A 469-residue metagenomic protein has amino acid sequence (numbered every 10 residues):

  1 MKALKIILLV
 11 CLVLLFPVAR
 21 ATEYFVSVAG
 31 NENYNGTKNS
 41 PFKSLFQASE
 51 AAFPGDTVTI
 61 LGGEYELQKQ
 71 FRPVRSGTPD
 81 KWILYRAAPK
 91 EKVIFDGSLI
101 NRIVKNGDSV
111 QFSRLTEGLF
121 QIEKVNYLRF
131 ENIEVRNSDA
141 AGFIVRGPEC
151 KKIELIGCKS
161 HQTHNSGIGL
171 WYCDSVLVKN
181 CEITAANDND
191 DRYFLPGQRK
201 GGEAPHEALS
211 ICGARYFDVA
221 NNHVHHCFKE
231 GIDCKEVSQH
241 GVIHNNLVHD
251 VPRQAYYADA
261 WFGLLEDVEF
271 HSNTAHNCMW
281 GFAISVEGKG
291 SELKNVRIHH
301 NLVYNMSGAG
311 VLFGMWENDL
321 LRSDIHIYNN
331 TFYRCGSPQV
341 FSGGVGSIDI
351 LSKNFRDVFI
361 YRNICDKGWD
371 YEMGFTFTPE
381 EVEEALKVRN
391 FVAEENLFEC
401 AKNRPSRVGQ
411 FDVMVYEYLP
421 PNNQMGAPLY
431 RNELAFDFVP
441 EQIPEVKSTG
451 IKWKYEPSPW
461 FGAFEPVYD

Functional and structural regions predicted by a protein language model:
M1-T22: Bacterial Sec-dependent N-terminal signal peptides
V26-G62, E66-L67, F71, I443-S448 (+1 more regions): Acidic Gly/Asp/Thr-rich repetitive segments characteristic of extracellular carbohydrate-active and adhesion proteins
V28, S40, G62, S76-D139 (+2 more regions): Right-handed parallel beta-helix/beta-spiral solenoid domain characteristic of secreted/periplasmic
E32-N33, D56, V74, R102-V104 (+3 more regions): Acidic, glycine- and Ser/Thr-rich low-complexity intrinsically disordered tracts in extracellular/secreted proteins
P54, V74-P79, L99, F120-R129 (+3 more regions): Right-handed parallel beta-helix/beta-solenoid
G63-E66, N137-A140, S160-N165: Short beta->alpha connector loops
